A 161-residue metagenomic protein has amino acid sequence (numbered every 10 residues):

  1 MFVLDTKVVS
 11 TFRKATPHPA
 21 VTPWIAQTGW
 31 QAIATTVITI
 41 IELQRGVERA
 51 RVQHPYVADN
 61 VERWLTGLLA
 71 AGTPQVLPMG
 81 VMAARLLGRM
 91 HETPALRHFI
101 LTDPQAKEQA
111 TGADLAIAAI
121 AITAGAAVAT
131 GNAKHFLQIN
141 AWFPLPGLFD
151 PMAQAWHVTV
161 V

Functional and structural regions predicted by a protein language model:
M1-E42, V47-L65, H157: Short, well-structured N-terminal submotif of metal-dependent ribonuclease cores
V8, T39, A83, I117 (+1 more regions): Alpha-helix capping/helix-boundary segments
T11-F12, G46, L87-M90, I139: Residues that scaffold the ATP/ADP-binding catalytic core of kinase and kinase-like folds
Q31-I33, T73-Q75, I122-A127: Short active-site oxyanion
R51-H54, P94-A95, L145-F149: Short, hinge-like loop/turn segments at secondary-structure boundaries
A70-A106: Acidic catalytic patch
G112-A113: Acidic donor-binding loop at a coil-to-helix junction in glycosyltransferase catalytic cores that engages
A118-V161: Acidic, PIN/NYN-like endoribonuclease modules and their adjacent C-terminal/linker elements
